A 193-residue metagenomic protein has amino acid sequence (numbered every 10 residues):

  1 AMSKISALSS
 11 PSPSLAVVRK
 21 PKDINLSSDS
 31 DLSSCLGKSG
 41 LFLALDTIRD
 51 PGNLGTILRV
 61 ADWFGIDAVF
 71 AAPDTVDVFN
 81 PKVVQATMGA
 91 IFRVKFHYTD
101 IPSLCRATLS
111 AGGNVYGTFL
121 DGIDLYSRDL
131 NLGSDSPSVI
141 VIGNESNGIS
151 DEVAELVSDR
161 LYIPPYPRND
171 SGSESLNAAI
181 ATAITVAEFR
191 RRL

Functional and structural regions predicted by a protein language model:
A1-S9: N-terminal positively charged helical leader segments and presequences
L8-S12, S110-N114, N177-I180: Short, surface-exposed amphipathic charged segments that create phosphate/polyanion-binding patches used for binding
S12-S14, A86-A90, L132-D135: Short, hinge-like loop/turn segments at secondary-structure boundaries
S14-D23: Short, structured interface segments
A16, V60-F64, V78-G89, D151-L193: Structured adenosyl-cofactor binding patch, chiefly the S-adenosyl-L-methionine
D23-L125: RNA substrate-binding interface of SAM-dependent RNA methyltransferases
G117-S173: Active-site/ligand-binding-proximal alpha/beta "capping" segment
